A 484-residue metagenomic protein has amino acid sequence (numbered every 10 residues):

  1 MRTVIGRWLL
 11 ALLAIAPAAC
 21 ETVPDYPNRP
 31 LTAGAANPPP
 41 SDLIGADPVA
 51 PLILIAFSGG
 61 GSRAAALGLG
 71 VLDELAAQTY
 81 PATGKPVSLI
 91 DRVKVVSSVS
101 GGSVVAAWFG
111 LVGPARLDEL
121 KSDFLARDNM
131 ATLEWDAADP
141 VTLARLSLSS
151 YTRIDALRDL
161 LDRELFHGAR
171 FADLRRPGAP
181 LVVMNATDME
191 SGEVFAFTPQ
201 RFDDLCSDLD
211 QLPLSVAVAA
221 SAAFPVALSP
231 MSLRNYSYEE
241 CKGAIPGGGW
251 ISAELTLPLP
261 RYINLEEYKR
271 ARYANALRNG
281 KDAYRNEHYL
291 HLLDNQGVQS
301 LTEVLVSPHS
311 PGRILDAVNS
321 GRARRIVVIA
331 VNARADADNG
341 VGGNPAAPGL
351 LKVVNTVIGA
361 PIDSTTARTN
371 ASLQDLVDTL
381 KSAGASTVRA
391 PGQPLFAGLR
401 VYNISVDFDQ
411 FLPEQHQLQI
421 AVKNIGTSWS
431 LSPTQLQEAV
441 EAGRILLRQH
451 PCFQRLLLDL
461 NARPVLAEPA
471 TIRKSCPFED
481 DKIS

Functional and structural regions predicted by a protein language model:
M1-L9: Bacterial N-terminal signal peptides that target proteins for export
I5, C20-S484: Catalytic domains of lipid- and phosphate-ester/thioester hydrolases
L10-A14, A470: Processing junctions and N-termini across compartments
